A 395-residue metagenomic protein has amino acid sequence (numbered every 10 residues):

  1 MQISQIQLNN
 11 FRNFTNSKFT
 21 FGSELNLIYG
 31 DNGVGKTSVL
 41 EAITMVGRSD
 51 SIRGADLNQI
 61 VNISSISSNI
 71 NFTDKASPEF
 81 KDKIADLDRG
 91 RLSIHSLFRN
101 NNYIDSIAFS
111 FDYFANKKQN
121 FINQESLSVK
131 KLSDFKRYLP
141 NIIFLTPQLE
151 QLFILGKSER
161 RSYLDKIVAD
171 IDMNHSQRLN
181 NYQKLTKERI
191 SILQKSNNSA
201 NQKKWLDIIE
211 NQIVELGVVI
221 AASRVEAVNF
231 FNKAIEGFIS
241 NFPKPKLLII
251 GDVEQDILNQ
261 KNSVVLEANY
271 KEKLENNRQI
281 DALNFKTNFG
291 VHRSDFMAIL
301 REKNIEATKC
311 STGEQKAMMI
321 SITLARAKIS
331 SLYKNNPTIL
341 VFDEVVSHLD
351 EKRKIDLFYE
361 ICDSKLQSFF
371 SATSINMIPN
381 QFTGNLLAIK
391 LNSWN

Functional and structural regions predicted by a protein language model:
M1-D31, A55-L57, I63-S64, N69-N71 (+8 more regions): Conserved NTPase motor "head" modules and their coupling/switch loops across ABC/AAA+ ATPases, GTPases, and GHKL ATPases
K36: Conserved lysine of the Walker
T44: Helix-to-loop junction immediately C-terminal to a conserved catalytic motif
D50-E159, D165-H175, E236, E275-R278: Nucleotide-state sensing region of NTPase/ATPase domains
Q148-F242, V253: An accessory alpha-helical subdomain
D343-V345: Walker B catalytic acidic pair
S371-T373: H-loop/switch region of ABC-family ATPase nucleotide-binding domains
